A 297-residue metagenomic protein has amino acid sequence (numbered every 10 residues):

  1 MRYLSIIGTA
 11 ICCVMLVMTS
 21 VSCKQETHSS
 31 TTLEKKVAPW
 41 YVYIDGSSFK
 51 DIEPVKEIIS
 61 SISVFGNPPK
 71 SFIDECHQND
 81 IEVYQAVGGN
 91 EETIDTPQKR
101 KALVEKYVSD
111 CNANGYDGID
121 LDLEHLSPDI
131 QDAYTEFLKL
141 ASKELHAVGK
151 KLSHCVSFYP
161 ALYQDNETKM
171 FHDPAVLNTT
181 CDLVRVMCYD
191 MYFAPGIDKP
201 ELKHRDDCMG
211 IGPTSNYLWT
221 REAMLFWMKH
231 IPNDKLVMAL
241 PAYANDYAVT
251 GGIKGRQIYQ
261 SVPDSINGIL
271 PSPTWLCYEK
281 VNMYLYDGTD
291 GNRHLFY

Functional and structural regions predicted by a protein language model:
M1-I6, K24-Q25: Positively charged n-region of N-terminal signal peptides that target proteins for export
S5-V14: Sec-dependent N-terminal signal peptides
T19-S22: C-terminal motif of bacterial Sec signal peptides marking the signal peptidase cleavage site
Q25-T31: N-terminal targeting or signal-anchor segments and their processing/structural boundaries
T31-N216: Chitinase-like catalytic core of GlcNAc-active glycosidases
S142-K143, L183-V186, Y192, S215-G251: Active-site region of glycoside hydrolase catalytic domains
H172-M187, M228-H230, I266-K280: Surface-exposed substrate-engagement region within the catalytic domains of secreted or surface-exposed extracellular
L240-Y297: Glycan-binding loop/region signatures in secreted carbohydrate-active enzymes
